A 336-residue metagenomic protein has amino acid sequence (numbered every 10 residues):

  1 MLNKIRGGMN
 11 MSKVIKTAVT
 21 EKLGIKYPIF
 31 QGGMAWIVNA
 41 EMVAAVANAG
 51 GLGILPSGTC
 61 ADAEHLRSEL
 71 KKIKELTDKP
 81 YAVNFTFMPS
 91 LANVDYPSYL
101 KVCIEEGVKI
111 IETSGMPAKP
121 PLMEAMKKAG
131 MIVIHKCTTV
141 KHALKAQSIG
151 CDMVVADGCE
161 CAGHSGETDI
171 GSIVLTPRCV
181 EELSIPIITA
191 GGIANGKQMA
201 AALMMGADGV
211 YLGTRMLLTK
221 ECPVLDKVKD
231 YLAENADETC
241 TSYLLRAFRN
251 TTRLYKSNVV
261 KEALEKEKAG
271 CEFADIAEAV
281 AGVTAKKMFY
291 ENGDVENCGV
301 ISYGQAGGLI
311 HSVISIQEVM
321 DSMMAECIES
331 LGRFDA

Functional and structural regions predicted by a protein language model:
M1, T17, I25-K26, C151 (+6 more regions): Exposed boundary/loop context
M1-N10: Short, Lys/Arg-enriched N-terminal segments with co-localized hydrophobic residues within the first ~10-30 amino acids
K4-I5, C103, A125, G206: Low-complexity, intrinsically disordered/propeptide-like segments
R6-G7, I111, G293: Intrinsic disorder/low-complexity signal
M11-E182: Active-site entrance/lid segments in N-terminal catalytic domains of soluble metabolic enzymes
F30, T189-A190: Short pre-catalytic strand/loop immediately N-terminal to key active-site residues, enriched for Gly-Thr
F87, C159-E160, G192-I193, R215-M216: Acidic, glycine-rich active-site loops and adjacent beta-strand->loop/helix elements that engage anionic groups
G166-I188, A194-A336: Conserved active-site-proximal phosphate/metal-binding subdomains
